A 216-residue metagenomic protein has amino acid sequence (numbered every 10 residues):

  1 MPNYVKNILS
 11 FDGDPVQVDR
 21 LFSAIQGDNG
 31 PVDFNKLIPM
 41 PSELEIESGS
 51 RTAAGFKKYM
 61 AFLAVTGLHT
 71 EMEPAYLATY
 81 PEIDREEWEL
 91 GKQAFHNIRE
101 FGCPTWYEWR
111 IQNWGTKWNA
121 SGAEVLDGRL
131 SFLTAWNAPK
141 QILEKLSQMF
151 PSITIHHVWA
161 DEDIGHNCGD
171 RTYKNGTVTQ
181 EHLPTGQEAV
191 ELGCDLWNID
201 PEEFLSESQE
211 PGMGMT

Functional and structural regions predicted by a protein language model:
M1-Q148, S152, D161-Y173, V178-S208: Structured alpha/beta or helical-core interaction and ligand-binding surfaces enriched in interleaved
P211-T216: Non-Sec secretion/translocation targeting segments of pathogen effectors
